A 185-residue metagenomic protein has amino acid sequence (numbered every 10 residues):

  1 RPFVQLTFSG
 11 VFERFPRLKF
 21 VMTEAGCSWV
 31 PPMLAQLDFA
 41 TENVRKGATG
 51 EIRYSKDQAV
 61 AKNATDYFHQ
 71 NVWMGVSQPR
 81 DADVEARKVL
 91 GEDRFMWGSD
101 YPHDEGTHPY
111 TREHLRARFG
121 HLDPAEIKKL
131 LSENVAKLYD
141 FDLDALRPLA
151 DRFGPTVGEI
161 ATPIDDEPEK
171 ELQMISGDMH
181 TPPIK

Functional and structural regions predicted by a protein language model:
R1-D66, A82-D93: Histidine/acidic residue-rich metal-binding segments in metalloenzymes
S9-G10, L18, S28-W29, Y54-S55 (+3 more regions): Mid-to-C-terminal alpha-helical segments outside catalytic/metal-binding sites
